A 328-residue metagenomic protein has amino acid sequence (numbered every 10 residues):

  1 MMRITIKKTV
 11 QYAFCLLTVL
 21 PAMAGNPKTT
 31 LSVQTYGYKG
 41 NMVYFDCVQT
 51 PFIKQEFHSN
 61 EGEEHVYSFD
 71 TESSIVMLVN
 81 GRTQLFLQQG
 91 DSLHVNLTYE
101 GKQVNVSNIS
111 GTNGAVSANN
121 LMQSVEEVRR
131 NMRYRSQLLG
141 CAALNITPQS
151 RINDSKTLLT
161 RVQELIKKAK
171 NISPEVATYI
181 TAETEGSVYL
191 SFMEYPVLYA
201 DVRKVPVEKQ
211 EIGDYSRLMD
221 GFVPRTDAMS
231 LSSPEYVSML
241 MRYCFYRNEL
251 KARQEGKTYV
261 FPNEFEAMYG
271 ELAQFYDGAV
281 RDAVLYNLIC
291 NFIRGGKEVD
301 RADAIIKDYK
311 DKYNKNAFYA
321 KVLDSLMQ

Functional and structural regions predicted by a protein language model:
M1-T30: Bacterial Sec-dependent N-terminal signal peptides
V10, Q34, F45-T50, Y215-L218 (+1 more regions): Generic detector of bulky aromatic hydrophobic side chains
C15-L17, N41, C47-V48, Q55 (+9 more regions): Generic signature of intrinsically disordered, low-complexity segments enriched in small/polar residues
P21-A22, F45, P196: Short linear functional motifs in flexible/disordered or boundary regions
G25-I172: A non-transmembrane, solvent-exposed segment enriched in polar/low-complexity residues
V106-Q328: Oxidative protein folding and maturation machinery
